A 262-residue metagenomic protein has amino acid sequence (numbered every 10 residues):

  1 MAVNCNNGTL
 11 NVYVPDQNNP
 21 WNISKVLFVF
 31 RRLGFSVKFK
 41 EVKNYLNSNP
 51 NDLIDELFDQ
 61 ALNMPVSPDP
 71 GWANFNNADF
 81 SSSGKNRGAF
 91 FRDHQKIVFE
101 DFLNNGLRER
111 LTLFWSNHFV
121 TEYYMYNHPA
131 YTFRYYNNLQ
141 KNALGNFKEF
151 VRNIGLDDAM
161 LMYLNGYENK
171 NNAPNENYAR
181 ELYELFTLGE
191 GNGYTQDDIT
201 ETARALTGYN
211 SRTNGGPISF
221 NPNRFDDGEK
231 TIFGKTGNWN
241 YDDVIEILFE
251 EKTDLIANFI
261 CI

Functional and structural regions predicted by a protein language model:
M1-G8, A73-N77, R92-V98, H128-I262: Active-site substrate-binding loop specific to GH73 endo-beta-N-acetylglucosaminidase modules in bacterial autolysins
A2-Q17, K25, V29-L33: Substrate/cofactor-recognition hotspot
D16-P20, Y45: Extreme N-terminal leader/anchor segments
K25, V29-Q140: N-terminal accessory alpha/beta regions
